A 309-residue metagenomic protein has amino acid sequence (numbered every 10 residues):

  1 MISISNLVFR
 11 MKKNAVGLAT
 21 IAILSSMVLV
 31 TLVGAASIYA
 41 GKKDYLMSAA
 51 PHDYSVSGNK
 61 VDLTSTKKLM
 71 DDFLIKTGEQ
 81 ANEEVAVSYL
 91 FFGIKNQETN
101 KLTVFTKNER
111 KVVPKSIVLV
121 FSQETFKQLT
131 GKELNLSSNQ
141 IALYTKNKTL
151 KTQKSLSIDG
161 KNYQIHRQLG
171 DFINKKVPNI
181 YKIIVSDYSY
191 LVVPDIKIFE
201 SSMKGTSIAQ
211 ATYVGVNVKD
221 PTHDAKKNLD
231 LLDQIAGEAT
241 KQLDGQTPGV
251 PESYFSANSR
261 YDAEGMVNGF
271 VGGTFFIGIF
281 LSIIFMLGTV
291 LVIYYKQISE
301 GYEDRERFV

Functional and structural regions predicted by a protein language model:
M1-V8, G301-V309: Juxtamembrane inter-helical linkers in multi-pass membrane proteins
I2-L18, V56-L69: Cytosolic juxtamembrane regulatory segments of multi-pass membrane proteins
M11-L32, M70-L74, G78-N82, Y89: Acidic, Ser/Thr-rich low-complexity segments on the non-lumenal side of membrane proteins
V16-I38, G265-E306: Hydrophobic alpha-helical transmembrane segments of multi-pass inner-membrane transport and secretion
V30-H52: Hydrophobic alpha-helical transmembrane segments in integral membrane proteins
L46, H52-N59, L63-G278, I284-L287: Basic-flanked hydrophobic alpha-helices used for secretion and membrane insertion
